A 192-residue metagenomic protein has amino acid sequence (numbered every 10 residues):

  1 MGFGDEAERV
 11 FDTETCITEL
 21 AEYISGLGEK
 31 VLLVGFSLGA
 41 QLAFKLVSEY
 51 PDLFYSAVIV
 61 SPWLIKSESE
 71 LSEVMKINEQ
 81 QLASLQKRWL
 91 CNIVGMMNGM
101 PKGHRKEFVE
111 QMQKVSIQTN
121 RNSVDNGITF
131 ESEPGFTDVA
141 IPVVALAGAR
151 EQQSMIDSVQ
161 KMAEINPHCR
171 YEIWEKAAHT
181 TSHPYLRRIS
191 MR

Functional and structural regions predicted by a protein language model:
M1-V34: Active-site loop/oxyanion-hole signature of alpha/beta-hydrolase fold enzymes
G35-G39, A43: Gly/Ala-rich beta-loop-alpha elbow adjacent to hydrolase catalytic centers
F44, S48-E49, L53-L85: Flexible "cap/lid" loop of the alpha/beta hydrolase fold
E68-E70, L85-T137: Conserved alpha/beta-hydrolase catalytic His-Asp/Glu region
V139, A145-A147: Short beta-strand/loop motif that positions the catalytic acidic residue of the alpha/beta-hydrolase fold
A149-E151, K176-A178: Acidic beta-to-alpha connecting loop that harbors the catalytic carboxylate
Q152-S158: Conserved alpha/beta-hydrolase "acid-adjacent" motif
A177-R188: Catalytic histidine-centered segment of alpha/beta-hydrolase-like enzymes
